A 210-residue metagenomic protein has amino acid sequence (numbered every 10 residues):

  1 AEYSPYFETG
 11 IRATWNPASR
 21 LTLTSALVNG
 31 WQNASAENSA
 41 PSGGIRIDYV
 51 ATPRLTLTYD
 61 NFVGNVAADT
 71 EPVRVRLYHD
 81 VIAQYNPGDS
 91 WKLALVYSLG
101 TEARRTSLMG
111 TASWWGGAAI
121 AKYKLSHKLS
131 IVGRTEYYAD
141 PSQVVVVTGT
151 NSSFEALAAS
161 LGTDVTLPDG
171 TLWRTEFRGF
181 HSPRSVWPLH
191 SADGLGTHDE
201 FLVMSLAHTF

Functional and structural regions predicted by a protein language model:
A1-Y49, T58-V66, V146-V147: Surface-exposed coil loops of outer-membrane beta-barrel proteins
A51-F210: Outer-membrane beta-barrel pore domains
